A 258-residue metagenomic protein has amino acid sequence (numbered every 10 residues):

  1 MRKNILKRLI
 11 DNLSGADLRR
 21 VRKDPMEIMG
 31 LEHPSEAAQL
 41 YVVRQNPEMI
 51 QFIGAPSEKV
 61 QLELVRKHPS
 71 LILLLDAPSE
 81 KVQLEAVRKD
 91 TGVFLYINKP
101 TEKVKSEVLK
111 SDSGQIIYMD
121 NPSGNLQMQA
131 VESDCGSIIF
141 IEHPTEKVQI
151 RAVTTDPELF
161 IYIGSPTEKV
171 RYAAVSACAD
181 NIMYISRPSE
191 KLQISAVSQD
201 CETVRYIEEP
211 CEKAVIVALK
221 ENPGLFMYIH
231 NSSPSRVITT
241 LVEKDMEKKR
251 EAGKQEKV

Functional and structural regions predicted by a protein language model:
R2-V258: Alpha-helical scaffold segments
